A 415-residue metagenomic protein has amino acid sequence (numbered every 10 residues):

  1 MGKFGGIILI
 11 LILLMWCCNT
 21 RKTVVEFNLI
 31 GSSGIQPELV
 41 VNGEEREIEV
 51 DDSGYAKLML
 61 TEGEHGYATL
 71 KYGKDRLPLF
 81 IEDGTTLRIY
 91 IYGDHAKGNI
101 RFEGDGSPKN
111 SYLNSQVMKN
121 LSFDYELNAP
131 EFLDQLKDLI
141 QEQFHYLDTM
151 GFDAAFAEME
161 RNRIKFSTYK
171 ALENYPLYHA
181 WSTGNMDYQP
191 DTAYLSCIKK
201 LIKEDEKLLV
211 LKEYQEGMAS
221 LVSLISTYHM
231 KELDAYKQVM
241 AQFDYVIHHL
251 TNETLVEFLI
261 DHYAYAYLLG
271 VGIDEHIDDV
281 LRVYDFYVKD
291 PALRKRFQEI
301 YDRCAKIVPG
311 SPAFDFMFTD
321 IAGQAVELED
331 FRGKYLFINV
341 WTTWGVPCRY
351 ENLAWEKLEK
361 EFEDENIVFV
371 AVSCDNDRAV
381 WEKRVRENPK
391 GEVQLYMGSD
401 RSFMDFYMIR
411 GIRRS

Functional and structural regions predicted by a protein language model:
M1-E26: Bacterial Sec-dependent N-terminal signal peptides
C18-M159, R163-F166, K170-Q189: A non-transmembrane, solvent-exposed segment enriched in polar/low-complexity residues
S182-K199, Y236-I247, D274-D285, F314-D315: Alpha-helical repeat scaffolds
L208, E213-D274, R296: Long, charge-rich alpha-helical interaction segments
K295-L328, K390: N-terminal "domain-start" segment that seeds a small globular fold
R332, V340-K357: Conserved redox-active cysteine motifs that mediate thiol-disulfide chemistry, especially di-cysteine Cys-X(1-2)-Cys
E365-V380, P389-R401: Thiol-based oxidoreductase modules, predominantly thioredoxin-like and allied folds used for disulfide exchange
K390, G398-S415: Thiol/disulfide oxidoreductase modules built on the thioredoxin-like
